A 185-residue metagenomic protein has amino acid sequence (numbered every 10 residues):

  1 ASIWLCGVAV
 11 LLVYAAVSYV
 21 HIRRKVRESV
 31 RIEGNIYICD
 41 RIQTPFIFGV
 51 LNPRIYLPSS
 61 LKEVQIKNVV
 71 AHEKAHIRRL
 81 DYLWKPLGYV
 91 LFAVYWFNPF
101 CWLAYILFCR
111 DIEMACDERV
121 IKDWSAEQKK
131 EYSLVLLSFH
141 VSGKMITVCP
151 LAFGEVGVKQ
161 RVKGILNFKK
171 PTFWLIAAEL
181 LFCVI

Functional and structural regions predicted by a protein language model:
A1-I185: Membrane-embedded and juxtamembrane structural elements of multi-pass membrane proteins
